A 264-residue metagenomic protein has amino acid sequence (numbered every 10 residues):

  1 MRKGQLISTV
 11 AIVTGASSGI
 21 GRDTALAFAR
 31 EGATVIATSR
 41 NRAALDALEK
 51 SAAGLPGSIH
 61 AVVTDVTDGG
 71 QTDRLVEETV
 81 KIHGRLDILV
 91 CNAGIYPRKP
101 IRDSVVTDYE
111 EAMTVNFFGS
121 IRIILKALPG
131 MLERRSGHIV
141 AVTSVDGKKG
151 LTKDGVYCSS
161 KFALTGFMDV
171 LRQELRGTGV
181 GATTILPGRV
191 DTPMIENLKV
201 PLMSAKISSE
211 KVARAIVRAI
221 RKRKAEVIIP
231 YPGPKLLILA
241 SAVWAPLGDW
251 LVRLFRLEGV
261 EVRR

Functional and structural regions predicted by a protein language model:
V10, S17-S18: Conserved glycine-rich cofactor-binding loop
E31-L48: Conserved glycine-rich Rossmann-like NAD(P)H-binding loop of the short-chain dehydrogenase/reductase
V63-R74, V106: The beta1-alpha1 cofactor-binding region of Rossmann-like NAD(H)/NADP(H)-dependent oxidoreductases
P100-I101, V105-E111: Substrate-binding pocket helix/loop in short-chain dehydrogenase/reductase
I124, S160: Active-site helix of classical SDR
S144: Residue(s) in the substrate-gating loop at a strand-loop-helix junction that position the organic substrate next
T184, P201-L236: C-terminal helical subdomain
